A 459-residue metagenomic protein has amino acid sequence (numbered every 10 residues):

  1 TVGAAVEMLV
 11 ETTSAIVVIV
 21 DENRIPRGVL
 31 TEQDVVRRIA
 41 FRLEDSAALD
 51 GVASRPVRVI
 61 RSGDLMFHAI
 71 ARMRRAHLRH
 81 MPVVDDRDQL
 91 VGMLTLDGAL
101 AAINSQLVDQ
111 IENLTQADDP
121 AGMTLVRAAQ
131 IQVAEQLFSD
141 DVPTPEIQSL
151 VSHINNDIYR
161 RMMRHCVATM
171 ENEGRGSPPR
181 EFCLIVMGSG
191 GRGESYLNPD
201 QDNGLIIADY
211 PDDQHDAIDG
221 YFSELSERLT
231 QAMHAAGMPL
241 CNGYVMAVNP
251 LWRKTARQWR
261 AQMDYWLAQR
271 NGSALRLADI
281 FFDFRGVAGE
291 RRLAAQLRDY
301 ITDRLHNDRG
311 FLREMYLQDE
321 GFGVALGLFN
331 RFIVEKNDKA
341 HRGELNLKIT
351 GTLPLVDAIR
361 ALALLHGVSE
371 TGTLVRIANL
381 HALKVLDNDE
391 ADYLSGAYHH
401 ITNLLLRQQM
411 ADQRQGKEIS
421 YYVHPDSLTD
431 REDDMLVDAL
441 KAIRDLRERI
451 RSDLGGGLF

Functional and structural regions predicted by a protein language model:
T1-T13, V20-D21, I39, V59-L78 (+1 more regions): The conserved cystathionine-beta-synthase
G3, V36-R37, R58, L100 (+1 more regions): Nucleotide phosphate-binding site architecture
E7-V10, R27, F41, D50-G51 (+5 more regions): Replace "in large, NTP-powered and nucleic-acid-processing enzymes" with "in large, NTP-powered factors and other
L9, R24, V35, V52 (+5 more regions): Terminal peptide-recognition signature
S14, V18, P26-F41, L90-L107: Short beta->alpha transition motifs characteristic of CBS
D45-V57, D200: Bateman (tandem CBS) regulatory domains
R55, A71-L78, V84-R87, M93 (+3 more regions): Interfaces and regulatory segments of ATP-dependent nucleotide/adenylate/phosphodiester-chemistry enzymes
D109-F459: A nucleotide- and high-energy phosphate-metabolite-utilizing enzyme signature
